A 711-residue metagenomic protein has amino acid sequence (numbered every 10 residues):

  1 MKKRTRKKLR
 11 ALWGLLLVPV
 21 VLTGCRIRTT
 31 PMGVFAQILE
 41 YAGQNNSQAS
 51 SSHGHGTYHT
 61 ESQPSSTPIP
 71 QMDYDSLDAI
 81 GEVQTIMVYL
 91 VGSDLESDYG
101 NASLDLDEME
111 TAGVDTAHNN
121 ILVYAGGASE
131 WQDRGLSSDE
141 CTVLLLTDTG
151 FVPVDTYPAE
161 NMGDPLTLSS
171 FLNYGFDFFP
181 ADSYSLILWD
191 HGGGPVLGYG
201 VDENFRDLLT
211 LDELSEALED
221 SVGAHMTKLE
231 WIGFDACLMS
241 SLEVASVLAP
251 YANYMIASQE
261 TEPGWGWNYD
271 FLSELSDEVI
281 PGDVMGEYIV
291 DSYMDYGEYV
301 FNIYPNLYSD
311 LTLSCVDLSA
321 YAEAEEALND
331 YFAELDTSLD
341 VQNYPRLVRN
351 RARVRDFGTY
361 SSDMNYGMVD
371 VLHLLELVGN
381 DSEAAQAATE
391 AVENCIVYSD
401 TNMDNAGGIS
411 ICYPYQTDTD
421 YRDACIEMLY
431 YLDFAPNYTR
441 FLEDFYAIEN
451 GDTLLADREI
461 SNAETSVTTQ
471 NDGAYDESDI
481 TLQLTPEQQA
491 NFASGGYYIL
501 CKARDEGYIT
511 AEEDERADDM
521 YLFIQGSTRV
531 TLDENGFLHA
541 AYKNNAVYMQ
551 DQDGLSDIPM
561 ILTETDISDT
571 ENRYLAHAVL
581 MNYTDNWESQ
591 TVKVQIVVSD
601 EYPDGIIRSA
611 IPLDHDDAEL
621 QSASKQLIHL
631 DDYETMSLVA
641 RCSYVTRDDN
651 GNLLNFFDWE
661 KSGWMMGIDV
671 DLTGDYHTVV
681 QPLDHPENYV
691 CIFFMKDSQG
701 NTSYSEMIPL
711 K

Functional and structural regions predicted by a protein language model:
K3-W13: Bacterial N-terminal signal peptides that target proteins for export
G14-L22: Bacterial N-terminal signal peptides
V34, L39-P180: N-terminal extension/subdomain marker
S47-A79, P195, Y199-F234, M239-K711: Terminal, contiguous helix-loop blocks that mediate binding/assembly
T85-L90, N120-A125, Y184-L188, E230-F234 (+2 more regions): Structural recognition of the beta-strand scaffold that forms the well-ordered cores of secreted hydrolase catalytic
G92-S93, G127, D190-G192, Y415-T417: Residue-level signal for short, function-critical loop segments
A125-M226, A236-C237, L242-E243, Q259-E260: Catalytic-core segments of thiol-dependent peptidases
